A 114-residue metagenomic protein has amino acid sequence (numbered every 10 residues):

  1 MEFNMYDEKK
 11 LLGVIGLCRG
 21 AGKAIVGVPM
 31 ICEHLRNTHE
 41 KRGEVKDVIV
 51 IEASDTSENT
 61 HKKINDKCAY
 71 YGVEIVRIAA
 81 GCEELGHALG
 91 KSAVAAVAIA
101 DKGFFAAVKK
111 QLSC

Functional and structural regions predicted by a protein language model:
D7-E52: N-terminal first-folded block
G13, E33, K62-D66, H87 (+2 more regions): Solvent-exposed alpha-helical segments within well-ordered globular domains of core cellular machineries
E40, I64-K67, K91-S92: Short, glycine/charged-enriched secondary-structure capping and boundary segments
V45-K46, T56-G86: Feature captures the catalytic cores and cofactor-binding loops of soluble hydro-lyases/lyases that act on carboxylate
S54-D55, I99: Conserved residues at beta->alpha junctions
G72-C114: Short basic, glycine-rich beta-strand/loop surfaces that mediate nucleic-acid
